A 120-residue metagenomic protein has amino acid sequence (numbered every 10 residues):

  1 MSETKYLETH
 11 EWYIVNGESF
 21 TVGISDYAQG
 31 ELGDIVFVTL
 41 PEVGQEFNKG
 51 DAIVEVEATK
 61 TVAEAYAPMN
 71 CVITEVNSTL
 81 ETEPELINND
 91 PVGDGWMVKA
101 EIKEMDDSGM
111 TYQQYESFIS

Functional and structural regions predicted by a protein language model:
M1-K49, E85, N89-S120: Acidic, low-complexity mobile loops and tails
D51-D94: Structured functional modules or segments
